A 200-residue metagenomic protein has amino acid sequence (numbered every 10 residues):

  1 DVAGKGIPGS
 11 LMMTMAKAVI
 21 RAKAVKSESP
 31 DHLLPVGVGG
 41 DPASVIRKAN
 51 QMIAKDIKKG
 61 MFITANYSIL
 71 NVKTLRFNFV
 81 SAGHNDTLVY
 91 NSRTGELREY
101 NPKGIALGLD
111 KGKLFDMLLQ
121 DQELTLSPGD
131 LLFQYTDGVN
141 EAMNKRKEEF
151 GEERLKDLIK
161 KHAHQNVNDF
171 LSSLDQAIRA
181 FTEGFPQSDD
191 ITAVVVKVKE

Functional and structural regions predicted by a protein language model:
V2-M13, K17-E200: Conserved subregion of the PPM/PP2C metallophosphatase catalytic domain
